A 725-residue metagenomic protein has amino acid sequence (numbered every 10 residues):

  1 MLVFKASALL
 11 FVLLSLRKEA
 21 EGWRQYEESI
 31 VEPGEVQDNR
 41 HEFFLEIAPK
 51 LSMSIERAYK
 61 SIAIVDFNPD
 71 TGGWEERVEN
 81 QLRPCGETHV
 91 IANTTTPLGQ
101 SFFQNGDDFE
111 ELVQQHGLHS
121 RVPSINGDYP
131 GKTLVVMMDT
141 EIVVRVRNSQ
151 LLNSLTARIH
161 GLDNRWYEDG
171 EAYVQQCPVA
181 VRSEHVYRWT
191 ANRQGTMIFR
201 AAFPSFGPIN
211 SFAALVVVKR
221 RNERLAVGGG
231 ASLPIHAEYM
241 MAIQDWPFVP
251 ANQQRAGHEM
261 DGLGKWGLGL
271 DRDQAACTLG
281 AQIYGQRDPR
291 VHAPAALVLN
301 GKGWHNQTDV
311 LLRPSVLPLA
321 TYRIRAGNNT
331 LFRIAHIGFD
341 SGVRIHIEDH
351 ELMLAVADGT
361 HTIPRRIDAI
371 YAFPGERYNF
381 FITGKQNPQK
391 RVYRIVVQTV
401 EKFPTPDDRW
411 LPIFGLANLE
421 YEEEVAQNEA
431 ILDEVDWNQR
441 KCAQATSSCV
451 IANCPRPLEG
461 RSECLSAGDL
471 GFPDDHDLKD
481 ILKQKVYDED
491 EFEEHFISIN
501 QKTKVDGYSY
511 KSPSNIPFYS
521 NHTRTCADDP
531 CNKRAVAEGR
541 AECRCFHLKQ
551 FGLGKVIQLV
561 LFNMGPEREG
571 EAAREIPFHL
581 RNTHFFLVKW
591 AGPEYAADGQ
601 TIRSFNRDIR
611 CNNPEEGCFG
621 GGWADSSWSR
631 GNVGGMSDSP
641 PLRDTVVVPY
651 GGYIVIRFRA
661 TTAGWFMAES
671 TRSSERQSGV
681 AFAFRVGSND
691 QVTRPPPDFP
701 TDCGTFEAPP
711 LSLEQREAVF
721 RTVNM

Functional and structural regions predicted by a protein language model:
L2, L10-E27: N-terminal signal peptide
W23-F381, Q386-P388, F403-D475, H495 (+4 more regions): Histidine-centered copper-binding motifs that mark active-site loops of extracellular/periplasmic copper enzymes
G131-K132, P318-T321, L331-R333, G342 (+8 more regions): Generic recognition of flexible, low-complexity loop/linker segments
A157-R158, M197-G207, L559, I576-F585 (+1 more regions): Histidine-centered catalytic micro-motifs
T196-P204, P388-K402, T661-S674: Short, surface-exposed ligand- or partner-binding patches at beta-edge/loop junctions that are enriched in aromatics
E348-T362, A573-G631, S673-Q677, F684-Q691: Active/binding-pocket-proximal capping segment
D528-P530, E538-L587, V647: C-terminal substrate/ligand-recognition segments
A624-R676, F684: C-terminal structured "cap/appendage" subdomains that terminate the fold
